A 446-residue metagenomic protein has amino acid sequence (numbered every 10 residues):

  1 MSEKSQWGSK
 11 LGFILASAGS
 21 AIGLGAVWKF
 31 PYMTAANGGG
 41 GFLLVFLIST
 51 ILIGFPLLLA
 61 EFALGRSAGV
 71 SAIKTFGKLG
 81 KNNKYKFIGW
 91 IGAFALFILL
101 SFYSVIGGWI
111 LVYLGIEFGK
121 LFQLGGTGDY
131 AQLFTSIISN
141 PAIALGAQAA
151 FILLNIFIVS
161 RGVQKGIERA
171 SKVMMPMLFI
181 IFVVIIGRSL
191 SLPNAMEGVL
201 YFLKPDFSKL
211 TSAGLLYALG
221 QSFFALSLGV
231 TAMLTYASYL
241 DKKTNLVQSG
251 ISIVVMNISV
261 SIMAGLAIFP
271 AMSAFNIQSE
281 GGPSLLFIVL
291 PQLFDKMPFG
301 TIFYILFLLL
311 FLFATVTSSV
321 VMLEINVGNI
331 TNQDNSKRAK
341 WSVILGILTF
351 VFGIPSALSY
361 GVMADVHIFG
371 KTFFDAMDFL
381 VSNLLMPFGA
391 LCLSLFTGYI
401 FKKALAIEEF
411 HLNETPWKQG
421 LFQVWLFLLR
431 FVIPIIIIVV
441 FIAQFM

Functional and structural regions predicted by a protein language model:
M1-W28, L57-F62, R66-L79, N83-W90 (+2 more regions): Membrane-interface "cap" regions at the ends of multi-pass membrane proteins
S2-E3, W7, E168, K172-V316 (+1 more regions): Membrane-embedded translocation segments of transport machinery
S2-K4, Y32-N37, V70-I91, S104-Q164 (+5 more regions): Inter-helical loop and helix-membrane interface segments of multi-pass membrane transporters/permeases
K4, K74, G107-I138, Y239-K243 (+6 more regions): Helix-loop-helix connectors at the membrane interface of multi-pass transporters/channels
Q6-S17, F42-V45, K84-F97, G146-A149 (+6 more regions): Select transmembrane alpha-helical segments in multipass membrane proteins
G12-I14, S20, L145-G146, M256-I262 (+4 more regions): Loop-to-transmembrane helix boundary motifs in multi-pass membrane proteins
G12-S49, T231-A237, V247-I251, V255-M256 (+1 more regions): Transmembrane helix-boundary motif of multi-pass solute transporters/channels
L145, T372-L395, K418-M446: A generic transmembrane alpha-helix motif of multi-pass inner-membrane proteins
